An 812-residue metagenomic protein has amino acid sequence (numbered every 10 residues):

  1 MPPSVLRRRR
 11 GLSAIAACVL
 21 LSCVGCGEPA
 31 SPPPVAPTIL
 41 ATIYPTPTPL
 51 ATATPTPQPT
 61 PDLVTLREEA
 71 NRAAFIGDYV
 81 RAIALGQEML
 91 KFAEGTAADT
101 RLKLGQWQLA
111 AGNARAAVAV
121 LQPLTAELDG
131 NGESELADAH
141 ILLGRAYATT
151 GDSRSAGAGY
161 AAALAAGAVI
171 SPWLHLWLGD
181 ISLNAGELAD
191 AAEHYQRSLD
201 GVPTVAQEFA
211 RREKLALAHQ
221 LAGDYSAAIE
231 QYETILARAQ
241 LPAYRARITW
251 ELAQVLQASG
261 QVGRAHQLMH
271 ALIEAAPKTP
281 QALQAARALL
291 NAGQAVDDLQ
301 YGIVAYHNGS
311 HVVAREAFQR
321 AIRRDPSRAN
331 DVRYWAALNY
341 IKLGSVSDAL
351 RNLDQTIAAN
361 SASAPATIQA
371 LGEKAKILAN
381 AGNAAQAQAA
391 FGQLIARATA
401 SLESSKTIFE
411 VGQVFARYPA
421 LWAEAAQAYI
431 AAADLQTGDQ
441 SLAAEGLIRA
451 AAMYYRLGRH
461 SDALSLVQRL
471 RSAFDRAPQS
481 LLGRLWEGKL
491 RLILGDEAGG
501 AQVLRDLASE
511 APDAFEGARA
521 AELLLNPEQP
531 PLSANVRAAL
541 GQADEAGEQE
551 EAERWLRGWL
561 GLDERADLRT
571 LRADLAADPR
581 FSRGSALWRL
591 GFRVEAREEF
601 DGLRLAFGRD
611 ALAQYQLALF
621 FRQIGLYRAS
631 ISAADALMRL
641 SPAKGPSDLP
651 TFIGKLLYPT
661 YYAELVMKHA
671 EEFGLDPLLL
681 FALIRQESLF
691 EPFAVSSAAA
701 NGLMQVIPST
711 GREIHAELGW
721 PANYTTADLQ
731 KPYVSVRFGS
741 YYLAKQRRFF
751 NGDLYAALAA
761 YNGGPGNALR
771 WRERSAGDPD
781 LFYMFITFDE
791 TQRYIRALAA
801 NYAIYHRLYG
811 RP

Functional and structural regions predicted by a protein language model:
E28-E69, E88, G95: Ser/Thr-rich, Proline-interspersed low-complexity disordered segments
P59-E88, V296-R320, A576-E595: Alpha-helical segment of the N-proximal tetratricopeptide repeat
N71, Q106, R145, D180 (+10 more regions): Residue-level recognition of tetratricopeptide repeat
I76, A111, T150, A185 (+10 more regions): Structural motif corresponding to the intra-repeat A-B loop/turn of tetratricopeptide repeats
K91-A98, T125-A137, A163-W173, S198-A210 (+10 more regions): Short solvent-exposed coil/turn linkers within tandem alpha-helical repeat scaffolds
Q386, G392, S404, A423-E424 (+6 more regions): Catalytic glycan-binding domains that act on GlcNAc-containing polysaccharides
